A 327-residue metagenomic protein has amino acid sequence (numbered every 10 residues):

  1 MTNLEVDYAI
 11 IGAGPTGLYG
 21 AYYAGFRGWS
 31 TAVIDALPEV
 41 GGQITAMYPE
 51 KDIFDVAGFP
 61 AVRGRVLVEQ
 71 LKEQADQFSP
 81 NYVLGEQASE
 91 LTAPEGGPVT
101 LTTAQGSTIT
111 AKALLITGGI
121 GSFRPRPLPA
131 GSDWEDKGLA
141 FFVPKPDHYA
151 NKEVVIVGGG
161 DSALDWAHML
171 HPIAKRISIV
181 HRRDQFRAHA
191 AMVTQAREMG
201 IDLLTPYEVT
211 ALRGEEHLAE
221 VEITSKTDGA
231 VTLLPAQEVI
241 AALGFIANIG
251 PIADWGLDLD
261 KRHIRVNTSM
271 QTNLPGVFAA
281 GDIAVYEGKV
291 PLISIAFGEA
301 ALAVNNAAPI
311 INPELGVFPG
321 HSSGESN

Functional and structural regions predicted by a protein language model:
V6-V33, W166-H171: N-terminal Rossmann-like FAD-binding beta1-loop-alpha1 element of flavoenzymes
I11, G25-M47, R176-A188: Glycine-rich FAD pyrophosphate-binding loop
G14-T16, E39, S122, D161-S162 (+1 more regions): Residue-level detector of alpha-helix initiation sites
P38, A150-I173: Rossmann-like NAD(P)H-binding beta-loop-alpha module
P38-V62, H189-R197: Conserved N-terminal glycine-rich FAD pyrophosphate-binding loop of Rossmann-like flavoproteins
K72-T103, T108-A111, H171-T268, I311 (+1 more regions): A Rossmann-like FAD-binding core segment of flavoenzymes
P127, S132-A150, P235-S294, L302-P309: FAD-site-proximal beta/loop scaffold in flavoenzymes
